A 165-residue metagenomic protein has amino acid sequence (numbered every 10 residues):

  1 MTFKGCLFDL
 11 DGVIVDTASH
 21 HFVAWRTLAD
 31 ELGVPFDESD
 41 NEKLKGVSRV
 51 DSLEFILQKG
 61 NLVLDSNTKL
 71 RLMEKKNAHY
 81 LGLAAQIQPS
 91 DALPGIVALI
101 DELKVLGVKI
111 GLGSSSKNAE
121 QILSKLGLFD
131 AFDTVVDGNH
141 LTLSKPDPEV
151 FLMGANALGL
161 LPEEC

Functional and structural regions predicted by a protein language model:
M1, N67, L106, D130 (+1 more regions): Structured loop/turn residues at beta-strand edges in well-structured enzyme cores
M1-E42: Active-site neighborhood of HAD-like aspartate-dependent phosphohydrolases
T2, G82-L112: Short, acidic loop-to-helix structural element flanking the phosphoryl-transfer center in phosphate-processing enzymes
D16, D65-S66, G95, D147 (+1 more regions): Acidic/polar helix N-cap motif
H20, S48-D51, A98, K117-Q121: Short alpha-helical
G46-L83, P94-V97, E102: A metal-dependent, Asp-based hydrolase signature
P89-D91, K117-C165: Substrate-recognition "cap/lid" segment bordering the active-site pocket of phosphatases
